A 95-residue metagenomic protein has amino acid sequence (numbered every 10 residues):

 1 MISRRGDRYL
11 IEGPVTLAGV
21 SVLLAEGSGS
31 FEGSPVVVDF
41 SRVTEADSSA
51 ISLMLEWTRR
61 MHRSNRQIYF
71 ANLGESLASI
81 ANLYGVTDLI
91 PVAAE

Functional and structural regions predicted by a protein language model:
M1-S49, E56-E95: STAS-like cytosolic regulatory interaction modules
